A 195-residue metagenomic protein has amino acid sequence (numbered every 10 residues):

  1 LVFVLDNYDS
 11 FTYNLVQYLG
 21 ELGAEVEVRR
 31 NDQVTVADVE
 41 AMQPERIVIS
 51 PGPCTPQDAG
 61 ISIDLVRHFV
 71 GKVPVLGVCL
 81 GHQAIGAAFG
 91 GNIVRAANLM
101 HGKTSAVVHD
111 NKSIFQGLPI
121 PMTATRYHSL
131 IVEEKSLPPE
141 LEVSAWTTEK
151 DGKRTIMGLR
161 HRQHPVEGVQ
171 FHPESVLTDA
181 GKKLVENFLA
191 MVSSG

Functional and structural regions predicted by a protein language model:
L1, G20, P44-G117, P121-T123 (+1 more regions): Cysteine-nucleophile active-site neighborhood
V2-L22: Short, charged N-terminal beta->alpha structural module
E25-N31: Short hydrophobic/Thr-rich beta-strand motif most characteristic of the beta2 strand and flanking loop of CheY-like
T35-Q43: Short amphipathic alpha-helix with an adjacent loop that forms part of the alpha/beta core around
C79, H128, H172: Histidine-centered divalent metal-coordination motifs
S113-H164: Catalytic beta-strand/loop cores that center a nucleophilic Ser/Cys/Thr and support acyl-enzyme chemistry
Q163, G168-D179: Phosphate-binding/catalytic loops
V176-G195: Acyltransferase
